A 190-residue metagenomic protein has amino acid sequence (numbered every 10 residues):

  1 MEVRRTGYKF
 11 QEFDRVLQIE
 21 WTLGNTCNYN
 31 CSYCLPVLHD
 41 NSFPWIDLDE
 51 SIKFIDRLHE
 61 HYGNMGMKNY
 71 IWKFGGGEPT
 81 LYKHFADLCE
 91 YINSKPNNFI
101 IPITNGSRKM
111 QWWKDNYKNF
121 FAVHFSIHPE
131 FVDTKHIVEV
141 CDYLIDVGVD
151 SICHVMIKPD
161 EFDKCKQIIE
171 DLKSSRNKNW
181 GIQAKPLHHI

Functional and structural regions predicted by a protein language model:
M1, Q167-I190: A C-terminal junction/extension of Radical SAM enzymes
G7-K53: Canonical Radical SAM [4Fe-4S] cluster-binding loop centered on the CxxxCxxC motif and its immediate flanking residues
Q18, L38-D49, G66-Y82, N93-M110 (+3 more regions): Core AdoMet radical
L35, F54, H59-G63: Glycine-rich short-loop/terminal segments
S51-F54, L58, L88, H136-L144 (+1 more regions): A general structural detector for well-ordered alpha-helical segments in enzyme core domains, enriched
H61-G63, I92, W113-F120, E139-G148 (+1 more regions): Acidic (Asp/Glu)-rich catalytic clusters
K83-A86, W112-K114, D163-Q167: A short acidic (Asp/Glu
I157-D160, D171: Glycine-rich beta-alpha loop elements in corrinoid/cobalamin-binding modules across cobalamin-dependent enzymes
